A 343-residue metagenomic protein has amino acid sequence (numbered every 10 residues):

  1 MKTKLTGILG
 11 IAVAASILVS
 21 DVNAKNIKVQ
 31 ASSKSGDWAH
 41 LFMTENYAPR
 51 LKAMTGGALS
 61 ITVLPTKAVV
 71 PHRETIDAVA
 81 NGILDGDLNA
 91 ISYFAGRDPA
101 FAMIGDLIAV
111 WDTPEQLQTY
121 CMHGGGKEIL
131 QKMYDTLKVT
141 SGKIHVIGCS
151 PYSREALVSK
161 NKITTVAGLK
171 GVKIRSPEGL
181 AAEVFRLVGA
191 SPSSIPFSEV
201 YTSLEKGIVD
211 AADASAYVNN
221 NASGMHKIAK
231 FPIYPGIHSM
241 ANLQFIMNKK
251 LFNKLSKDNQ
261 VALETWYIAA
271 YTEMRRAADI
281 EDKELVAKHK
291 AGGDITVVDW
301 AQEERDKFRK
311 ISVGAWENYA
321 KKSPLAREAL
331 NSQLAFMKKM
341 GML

Functional and structural regions predicted by a protein language model:
M1-L9: Bacterial N-terminal signal peptides that target proteins for export
G10-S16: Bacterial N-terminal signal peptides
I17-A24: Sec/Tat signal peptide C-region and signal peptidase I cleavage site
A24-T119, D135-L343: N-terminal secretory/targeting leader peptides
Y120-Y134: Signature of the catalytic double-stranded beta-helix
